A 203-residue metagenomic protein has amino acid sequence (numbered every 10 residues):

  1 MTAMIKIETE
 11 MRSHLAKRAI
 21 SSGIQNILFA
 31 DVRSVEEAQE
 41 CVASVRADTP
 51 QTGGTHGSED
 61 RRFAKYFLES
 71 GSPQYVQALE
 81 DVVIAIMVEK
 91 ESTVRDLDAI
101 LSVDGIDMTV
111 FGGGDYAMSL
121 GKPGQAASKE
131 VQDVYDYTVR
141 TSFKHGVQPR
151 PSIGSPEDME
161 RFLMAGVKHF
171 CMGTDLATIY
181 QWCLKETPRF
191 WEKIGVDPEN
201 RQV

Functional and structural regions predicted by a protein language model:
M1-R12, K17-S22, A43-T55, Y75-L79 (+2 more regions): Alpha-helix-loop-beta-strand connector modules within alpha/beta enzyme cores
A3-I7, I27-F29, I84-E89, T109-F111 (+2 more regions): Hydrophobic faces of well-ordered beta-strands that scaffold small-molecule active sites in alpha/beta enzyme cores
H14, I24-D104, D115, E199-V203: Conserved anion-binding
A16, V35-V42, V94-L97, Y135-V139 (+2 more regions): Generic structural signal for well-ordered alpha-helices, preferentially at hydrophobic/aromatic core positions
I20, L101-S102, L163-M164: Non-catalytic positions within long, well-ordered alpha-helices that form the structural scaffold/packing of enzyme
N26-E37, T109-M118, K168-E186: Glycine-rich phosphate-binding active-site loops on the catalytic face of alpha/beta enzymes
E91, D104-A127: Histidine/lysine/aspartate-rich catalytic loop segments that bind and position anionic ligands
Q148, G154-V203: C-terminal amphipathic alpha-helical "assembly" element that mediates oligomerization/partner interfaces or acts as
